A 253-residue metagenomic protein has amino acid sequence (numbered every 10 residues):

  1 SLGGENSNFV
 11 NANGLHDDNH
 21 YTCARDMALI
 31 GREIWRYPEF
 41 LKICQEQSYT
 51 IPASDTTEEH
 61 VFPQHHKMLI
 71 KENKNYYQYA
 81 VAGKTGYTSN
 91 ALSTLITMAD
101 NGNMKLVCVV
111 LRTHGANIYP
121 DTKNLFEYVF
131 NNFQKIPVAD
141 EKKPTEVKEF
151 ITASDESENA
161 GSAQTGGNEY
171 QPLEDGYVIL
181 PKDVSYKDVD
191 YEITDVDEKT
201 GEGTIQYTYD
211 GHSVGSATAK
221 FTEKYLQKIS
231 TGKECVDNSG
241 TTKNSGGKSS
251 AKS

Functional and structural regions predicted by a protein language model:
G4, N8, N13-S253: Domain-terminus/edge residues, biased toward the C-terminal soluble/receptor-binding domains of extracytoplasmic
